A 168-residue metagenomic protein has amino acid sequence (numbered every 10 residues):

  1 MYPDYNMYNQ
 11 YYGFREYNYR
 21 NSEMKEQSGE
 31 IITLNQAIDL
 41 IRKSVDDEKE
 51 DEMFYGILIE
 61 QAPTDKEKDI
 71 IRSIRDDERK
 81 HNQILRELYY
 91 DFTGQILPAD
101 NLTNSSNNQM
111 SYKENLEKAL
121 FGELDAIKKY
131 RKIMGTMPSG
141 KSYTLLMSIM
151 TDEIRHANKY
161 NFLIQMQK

Functional and structural regions predicted by a protein language model:
Y2-K168: Non-heme di-metal
